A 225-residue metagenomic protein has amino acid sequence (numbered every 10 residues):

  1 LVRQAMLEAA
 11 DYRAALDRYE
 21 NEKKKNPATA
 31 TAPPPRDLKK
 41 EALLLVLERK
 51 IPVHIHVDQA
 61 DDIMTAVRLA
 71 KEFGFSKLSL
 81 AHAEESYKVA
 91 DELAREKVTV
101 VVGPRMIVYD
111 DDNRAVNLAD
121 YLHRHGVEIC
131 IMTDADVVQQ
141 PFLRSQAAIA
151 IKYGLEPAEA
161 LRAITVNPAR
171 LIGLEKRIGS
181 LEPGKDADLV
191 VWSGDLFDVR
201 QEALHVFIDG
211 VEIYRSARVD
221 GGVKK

Functional and structural regions predicted by a protein language model:
L1-K77, E202: Polyanionic/metal-chelating signatures
A5-A15, L69, F73, H125 (+5 more regions): Change "in soluble alpha/beta enzymes" to "in soluble alpha/beta proteins
P52, D91-A94, G103-M106, D111-W192 (+1 more regions): His/Asp/Glu-enriched, well-ordered alpha-helical/loop segment that forms or immediately abuts the divalent-metal
P52-H56, A66, S79-A81, T99-V102 (+1 more regions): Structural recognition of the beta-strand scaffold that forms the well-ordered cores of secreted hydrolase catalytic
H54-Q59, F75-E85, P104-D110: Catalytic beta/alpha-barrel core
A60-M64, A83-A90, V137-Q139: Active-site environment of divalent metal-dependent phosphoester hydrolases
V67-A70, S86-Y87, A119: Histidine-anchored nucleotide/phosphate-binding helix
E182-K224: C-terminal cap of metal-dependent C-N hydrolases
